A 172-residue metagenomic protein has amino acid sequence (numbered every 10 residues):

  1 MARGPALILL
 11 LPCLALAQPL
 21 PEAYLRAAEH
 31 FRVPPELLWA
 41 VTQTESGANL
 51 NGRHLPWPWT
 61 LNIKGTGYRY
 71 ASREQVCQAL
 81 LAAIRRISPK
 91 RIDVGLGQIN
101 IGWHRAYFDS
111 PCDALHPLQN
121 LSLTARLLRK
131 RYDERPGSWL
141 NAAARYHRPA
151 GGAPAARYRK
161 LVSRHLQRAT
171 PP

Functional and structural regions predicted by a protein language model:
M1-A2: N-terminal secretory signal peptides that target proteins for export/translocation
L10-L14: N-terminal signal peptide c-region/cleavage motif recognized by signal peptidases
Q18-P172: Catalytic glycan-binding domains that act on GlcNAc-containing polysaccharides
